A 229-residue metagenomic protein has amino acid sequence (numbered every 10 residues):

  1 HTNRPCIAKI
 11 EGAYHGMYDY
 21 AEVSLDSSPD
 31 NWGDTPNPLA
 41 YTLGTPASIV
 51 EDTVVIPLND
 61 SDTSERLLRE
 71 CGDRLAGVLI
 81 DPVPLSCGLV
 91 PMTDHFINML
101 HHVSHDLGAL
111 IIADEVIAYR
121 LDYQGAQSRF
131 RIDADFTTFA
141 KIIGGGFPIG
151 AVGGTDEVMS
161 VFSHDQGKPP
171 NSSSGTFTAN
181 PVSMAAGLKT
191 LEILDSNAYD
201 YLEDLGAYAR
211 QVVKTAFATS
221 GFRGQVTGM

Functional and structural regions predicted by a protein language model:
H1-M229: Conserved N-terminal phosphate-binding loop of PLP-dependent enzymes in the Aspartate aminotransferase
